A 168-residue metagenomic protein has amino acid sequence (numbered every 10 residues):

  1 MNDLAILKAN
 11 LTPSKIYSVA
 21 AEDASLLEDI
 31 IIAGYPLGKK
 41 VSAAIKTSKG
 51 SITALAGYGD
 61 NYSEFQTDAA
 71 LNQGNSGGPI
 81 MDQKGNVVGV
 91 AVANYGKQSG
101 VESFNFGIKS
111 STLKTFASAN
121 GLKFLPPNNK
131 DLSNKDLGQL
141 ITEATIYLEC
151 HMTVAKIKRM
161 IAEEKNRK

Functional and structural regions predicted by a protein language model:
M1, L55-D60, T153-V154: Short, conserved beta-turn/loop elements at beta-strand boundaries and strand-helix junctions
M1-P13, V19-E22: Conserved catalytic-core segment of clan PA serine endopeptidases
L4, S14, Y62-Q66, E143: Short, solvent-exposed beta-strand edge segments and adjacent coil->beta transition regions
A5-L7, L27, I32, I52 (+5 more regions): Terminal peptide-recognition signature
N10-T12, Y58, I141: A short, compositionally biased micro-patch
S14-K15, P36-K40, V87-K168: C-terminal cap/linker of serine protease catalytic domains
K15-E64, L71-N75, A91-F104: Flexible, gly/ser-rich surface segments that form the specificity/activation loops bordering the active-site cleft
A21-L26, Q66-A69, L122-K123, A162-R167: Short intrinsically disordered coil segments
